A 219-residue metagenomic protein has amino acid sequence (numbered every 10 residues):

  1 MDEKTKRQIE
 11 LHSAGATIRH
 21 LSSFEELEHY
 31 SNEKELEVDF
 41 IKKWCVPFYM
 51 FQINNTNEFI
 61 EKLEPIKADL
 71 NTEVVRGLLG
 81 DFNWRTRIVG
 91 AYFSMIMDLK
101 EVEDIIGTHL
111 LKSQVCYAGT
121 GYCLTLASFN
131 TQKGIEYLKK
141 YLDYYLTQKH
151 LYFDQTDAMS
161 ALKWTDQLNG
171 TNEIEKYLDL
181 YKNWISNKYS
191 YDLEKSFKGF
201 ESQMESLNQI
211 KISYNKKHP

Functional and structural regions predicted by a protein language model:
M1-N71, N169, D179-P219: N-terminal alpha-helical scaffold/docking segments in eukaryotic complex subunits
N55-I66, I88-D98, G119-T131, Y152-W164: Structural detector for internal amphipathic alpha-helices that build alpha-solenoid repeat scaffolds
I60-A68, V75-T86: Right-handed parallel beta-helix
K67-L78, L99-L111, T131-Y144, Q167-L178 (+2 more regions): Amphipathic alpha-helical scaffolding segments comprising HEAT/armadillo-like alpha-solenoid repeats
F82-N83, S113-A118, L146, H150-L151: Short inter-helical turns and helix N-cap capping residues of alpha-solenoid HEAT/ARM repeat scaffolds
N83-T86, Y92-F93, E101-E103, S113: Short, compact, well-ordered microdomains
W84, G90-Y92, F153-D166, G199-N215: An alpha-helical repeat/solenoid feature that recognizes helix-turn-helix modules
Q114, C123-T125, Y141, K149: C-terminal or late-domain output modules
